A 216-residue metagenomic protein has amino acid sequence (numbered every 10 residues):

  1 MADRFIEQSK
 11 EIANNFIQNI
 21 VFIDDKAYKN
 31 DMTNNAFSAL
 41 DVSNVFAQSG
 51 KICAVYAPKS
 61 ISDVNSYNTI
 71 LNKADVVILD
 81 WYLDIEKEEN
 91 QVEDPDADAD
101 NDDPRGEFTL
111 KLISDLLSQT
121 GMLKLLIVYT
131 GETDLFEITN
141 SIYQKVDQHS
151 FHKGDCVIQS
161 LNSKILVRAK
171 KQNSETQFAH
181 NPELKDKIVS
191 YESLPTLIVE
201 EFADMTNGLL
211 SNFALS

Functional and structural regions predicted by a protein language model:
M1-S216: Extended charged low-complexity segments that act as oligomerization/scaffolding linkers
